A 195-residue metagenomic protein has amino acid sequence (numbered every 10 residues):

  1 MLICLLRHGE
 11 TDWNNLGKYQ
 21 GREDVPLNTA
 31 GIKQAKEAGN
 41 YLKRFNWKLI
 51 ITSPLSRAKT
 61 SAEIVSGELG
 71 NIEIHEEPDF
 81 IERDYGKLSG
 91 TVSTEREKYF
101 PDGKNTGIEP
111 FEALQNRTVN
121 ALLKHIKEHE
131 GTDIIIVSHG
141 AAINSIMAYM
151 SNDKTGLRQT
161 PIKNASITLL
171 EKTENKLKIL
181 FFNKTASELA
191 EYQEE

Functional and structural regions predicted by a protein language model:
I3, T132-G140: Generic beta-sheet signal
C4-T60, G107-V119: Loop-to-helix element that buttresses phosphate recognition and phosphoryl-transfer chemistry
T11, A142-I143: Short active-site segment of divalent metal-dependent hydrolases/proteases that encodes the spacing between
E37-Y99: Phosphate-coordination/substrate-recognition cap region in phosphate-metabolizing enzymes
F45, N71, H75-E76, R83-T94 (+2 more regions): Acidic, low-complexity terminal tails and accessory targeting/binding regions of phosphate-metabolizing enzymes
I64, S145-Y149: Active-site signature of alpha/beta-hydrolase-fold catalytic machinery across serine- and Asp/Cys-nucleophile hydrolases
E95-A113: Short glycine/proline- and acidic residue-enriched helix-loop micro-motifs that form flexible lids or anion-recognition
